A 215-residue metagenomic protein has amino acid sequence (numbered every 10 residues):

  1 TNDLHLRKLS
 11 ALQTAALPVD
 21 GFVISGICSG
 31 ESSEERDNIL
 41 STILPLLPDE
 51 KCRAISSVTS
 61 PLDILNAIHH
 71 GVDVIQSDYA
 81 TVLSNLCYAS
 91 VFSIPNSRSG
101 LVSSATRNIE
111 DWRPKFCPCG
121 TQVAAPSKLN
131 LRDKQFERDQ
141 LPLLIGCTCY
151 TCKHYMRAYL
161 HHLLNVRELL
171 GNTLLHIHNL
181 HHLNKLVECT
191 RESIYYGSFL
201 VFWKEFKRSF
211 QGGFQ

Functional and structural regions predicted by a protein language model:
T1-L143: Glycine-rich phosphate/ribose-binding loops and adjacent secondary-structure elements that form binding surfaces
L143-Q215: C-terminal extensions of enzymes
